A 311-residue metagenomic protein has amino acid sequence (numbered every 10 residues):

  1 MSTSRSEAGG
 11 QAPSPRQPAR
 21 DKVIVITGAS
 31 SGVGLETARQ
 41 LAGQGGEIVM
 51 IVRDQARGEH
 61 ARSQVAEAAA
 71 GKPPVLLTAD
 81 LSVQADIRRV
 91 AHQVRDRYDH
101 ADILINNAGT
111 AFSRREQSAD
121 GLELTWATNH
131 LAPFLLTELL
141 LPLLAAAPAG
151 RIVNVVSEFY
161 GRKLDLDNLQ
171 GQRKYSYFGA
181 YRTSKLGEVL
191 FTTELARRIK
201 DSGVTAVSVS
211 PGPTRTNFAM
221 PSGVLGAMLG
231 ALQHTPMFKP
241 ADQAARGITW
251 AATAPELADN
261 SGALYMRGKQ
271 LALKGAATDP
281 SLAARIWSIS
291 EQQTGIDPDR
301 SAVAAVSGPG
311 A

Functional and structural regions predicted by a protein language model:
S2-N217, I296-G310: Rossmann-fold NAD(P)H-dependent dehydrogenase/reductase core
T3, S184, S208, L232-L271 (+3 more regions): C-terminal helical subdomain
L41, A227-G230, K269-A272: A short small-residue
R57, V224, L282: Short acidic-hydrophobic sequence patches enriched in Asp/Glu that either
F159, A272-G275: Short active-site-adjacent structural elements
L169, R215-H234: A glycine/serine/threonine-rich, flexible loop-to-helix segment that serves as the NAD(P) cofactor-binding "lid"
M220, K274-A277: Short glycine/threonine-rich loop-to-helix capping motif typified by GTGT followed within a few residues by an Asp-Pro
A276-A311: C-terminal amphipathic/interface module of NAD(P)-dependent oxidoreductases and related NAD-binding regulators
